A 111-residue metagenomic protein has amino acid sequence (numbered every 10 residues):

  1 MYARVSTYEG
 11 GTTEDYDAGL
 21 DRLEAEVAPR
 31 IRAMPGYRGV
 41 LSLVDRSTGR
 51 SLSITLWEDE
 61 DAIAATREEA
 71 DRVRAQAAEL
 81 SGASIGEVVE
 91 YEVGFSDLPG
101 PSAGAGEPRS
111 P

Functional and structural regions predicted by a protein language model:
M1-L52, E58-R72, A78-P111: Short S/T/G/P-rich N-terminal loop/turn motif that feeds into the first structured element of a domain
